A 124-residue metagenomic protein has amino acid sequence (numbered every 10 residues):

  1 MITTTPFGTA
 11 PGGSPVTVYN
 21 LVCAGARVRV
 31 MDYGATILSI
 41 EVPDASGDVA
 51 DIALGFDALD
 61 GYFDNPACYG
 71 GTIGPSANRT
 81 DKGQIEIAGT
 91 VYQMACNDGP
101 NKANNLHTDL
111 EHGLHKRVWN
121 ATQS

Functional and structural regions predicted by a protein language model:
M1-S124: Surface-exposed acidic/polar loop and edge beta-strand patches at domain peripheries
